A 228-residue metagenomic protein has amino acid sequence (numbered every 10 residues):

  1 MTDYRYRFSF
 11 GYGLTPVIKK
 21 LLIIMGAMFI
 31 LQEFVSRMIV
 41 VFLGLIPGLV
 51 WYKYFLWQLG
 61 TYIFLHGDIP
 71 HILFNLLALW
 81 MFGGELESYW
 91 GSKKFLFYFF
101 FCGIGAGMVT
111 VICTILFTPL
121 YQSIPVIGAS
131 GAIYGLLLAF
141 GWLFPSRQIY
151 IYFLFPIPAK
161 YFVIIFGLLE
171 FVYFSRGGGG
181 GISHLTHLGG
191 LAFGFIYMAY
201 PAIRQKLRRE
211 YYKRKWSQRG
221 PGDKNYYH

Functional and structural regions predicted by a protein language model:
M1-V17, I24-G26, K93, L169-H228: C-terminal transmembrane module of polytopic alpha-helical membrane proteins
Y4-F8, L79-S88, P145-I151: C-terminal ends of transmembrane helices
V17, L21, K53-F55, L59-F140 (+1 more regions): Transmembrane helix-loop-helix
G26-V41: Alpha-helical transmembrane segments of multi-pass membrane proteins
M28, Q32, G105-T110, F193-G194: Alpha-helical transmembrane segments of multipass membrane proteins
V41-Q58: Perimembrane loop-to-helix junctions flanking transmembrane segments
S88-Y89, L143-F155, A202-R209: Alpha-helical transmembrane bundle and helix-membrane interface signal in multi-pass integral membrane proteins
L137-E170: Multi-pass alpha-helical transmembrane bundles in non-GPCR membrane proteins that perform intramembrane catalysis
